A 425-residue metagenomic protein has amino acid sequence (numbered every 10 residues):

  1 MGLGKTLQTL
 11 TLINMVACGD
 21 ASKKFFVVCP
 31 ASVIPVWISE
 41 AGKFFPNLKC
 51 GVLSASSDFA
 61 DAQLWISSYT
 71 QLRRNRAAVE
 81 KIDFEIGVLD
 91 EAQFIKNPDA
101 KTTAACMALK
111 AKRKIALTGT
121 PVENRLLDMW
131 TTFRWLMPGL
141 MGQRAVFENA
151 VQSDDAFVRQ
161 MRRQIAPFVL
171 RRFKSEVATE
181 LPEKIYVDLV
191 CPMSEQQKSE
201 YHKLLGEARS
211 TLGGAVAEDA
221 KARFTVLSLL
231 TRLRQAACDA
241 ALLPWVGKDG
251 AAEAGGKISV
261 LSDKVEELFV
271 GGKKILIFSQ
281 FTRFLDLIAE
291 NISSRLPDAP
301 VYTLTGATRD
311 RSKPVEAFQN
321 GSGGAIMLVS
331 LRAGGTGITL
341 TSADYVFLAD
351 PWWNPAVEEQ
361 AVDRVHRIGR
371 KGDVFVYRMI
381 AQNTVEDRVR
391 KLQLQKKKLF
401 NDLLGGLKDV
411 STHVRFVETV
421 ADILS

Functional and structural regions predicted by a protein language model:
G2, T70-R73, Q93-K96, T120-P121 (+4 more regions): Catalytic acidic motif of RecA-like/P-loop NTPases
T6, N14-A100, V146-Q152, A215 (+6 more regions): SF2 helicase/translocase NTPase motor core, specifically the RecA-like lobe 1 inter-motif segment between Walker
Q8, L12, D128: Hydrophobic positions on the alpha1 helix immediately C-terminal to the Walker A/P-loop
C18, T179-Q197, H202, A217-M327 (+2 more regions): Conserved Helicase C-terminal RecA-like lobe
S22-K24, I86, Q93-F94, T103-A178 (+2 more regions): Conserved P-loop NTPase motor "coupling/switch" region that bridges the ATPase
N75-R76, N124-L126, L285-A289, M327-F347 (+1 more regions): SF2 helicase motor core recognition
I82-F84, T131, I338-P351, D373-M379: A short beta-strand element within the Helicase C-terminal
W353-V362, H366-S425: A conserved SF2-helicase RecA2
